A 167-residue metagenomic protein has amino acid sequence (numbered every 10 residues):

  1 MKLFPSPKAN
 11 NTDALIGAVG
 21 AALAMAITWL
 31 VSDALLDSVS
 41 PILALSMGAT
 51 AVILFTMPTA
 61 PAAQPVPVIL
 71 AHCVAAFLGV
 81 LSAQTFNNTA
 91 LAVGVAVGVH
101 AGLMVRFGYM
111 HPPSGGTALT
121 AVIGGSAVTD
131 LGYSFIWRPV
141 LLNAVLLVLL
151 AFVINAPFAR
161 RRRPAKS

Functional and structural regions predicted by a protein language model:
M1-F77, L81, T85-V97, L103 (+1 more regions): Alpha-helical transmembrane segments and their membrane-interface boundaries that form or gate the permeation pathway
F77, R106, T117-A121: Active-site beta-strand/loop microenvironment that shapes enzyme catalytic pockets
G94, G98, G116-L119: Short amphipathic alpha-helical segments
A101-R106, I123-S126: Aromatic-anchored segments of alpha-helical transmembrane domains
F107-P113: Short helix-coil transition sites and intra-membrane helix breaks within transmembrane domains of multi-pass
G115-T117, A121-I136: Membrane-helix boundary connector in multi-pass membrane proteins
